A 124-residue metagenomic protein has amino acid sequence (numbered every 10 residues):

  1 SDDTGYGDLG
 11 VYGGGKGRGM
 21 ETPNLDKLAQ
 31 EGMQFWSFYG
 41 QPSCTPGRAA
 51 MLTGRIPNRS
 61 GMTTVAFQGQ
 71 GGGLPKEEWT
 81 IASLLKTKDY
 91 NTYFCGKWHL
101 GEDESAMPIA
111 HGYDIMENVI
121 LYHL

Functional and structural regions predicted by a protein language model:
S1-L124: Formylglycine-dependent sulfatase
